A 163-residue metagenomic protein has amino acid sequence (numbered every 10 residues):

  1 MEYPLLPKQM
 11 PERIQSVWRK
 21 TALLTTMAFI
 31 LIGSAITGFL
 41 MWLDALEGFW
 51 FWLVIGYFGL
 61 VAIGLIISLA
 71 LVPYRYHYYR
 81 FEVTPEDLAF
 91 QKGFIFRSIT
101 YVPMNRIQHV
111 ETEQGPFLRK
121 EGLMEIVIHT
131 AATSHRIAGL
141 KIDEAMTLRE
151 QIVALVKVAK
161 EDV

Functional and structural regions predicted by a protein language model:
M1-M104, H109-V163: N-terminal basic, Ser/Thr-rich segments that initiate or prime the first beta/alpha elements at protein or domain
